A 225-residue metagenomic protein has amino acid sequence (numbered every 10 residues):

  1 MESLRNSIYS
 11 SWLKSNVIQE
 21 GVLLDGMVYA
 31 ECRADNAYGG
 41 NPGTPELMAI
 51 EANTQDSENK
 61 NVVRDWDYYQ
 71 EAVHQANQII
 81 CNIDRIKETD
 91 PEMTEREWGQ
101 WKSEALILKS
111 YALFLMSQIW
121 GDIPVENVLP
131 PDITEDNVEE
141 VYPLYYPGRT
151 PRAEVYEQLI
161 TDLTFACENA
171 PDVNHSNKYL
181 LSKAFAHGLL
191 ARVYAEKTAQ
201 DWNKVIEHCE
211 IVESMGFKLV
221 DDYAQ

Functional and structural regions predicted by a protein language model:
M1-G39, A153, Q225: Acidic, glycine-rich segments characteristic of secretory precursors and extracytoplasmic regions
I8-N16, G39-W120, Y145-E154, T164-K178: Conserved, well-structured interaction surfaces
L106, H187-V193, H208: TPR/Sel1-like alpha-solenoid repeat signature
S117-Q118, P124, N174, E196-Q200: Short coil/turn linking the two alpha-helices of tandem helical-hairpin repeats
I206-S214: TPR/TPR-like (Sel1-like) alpha-helical repeat modules
S214, K218-Q225: Extended ligand-binding clefts on enzyme/binding-domain cores
